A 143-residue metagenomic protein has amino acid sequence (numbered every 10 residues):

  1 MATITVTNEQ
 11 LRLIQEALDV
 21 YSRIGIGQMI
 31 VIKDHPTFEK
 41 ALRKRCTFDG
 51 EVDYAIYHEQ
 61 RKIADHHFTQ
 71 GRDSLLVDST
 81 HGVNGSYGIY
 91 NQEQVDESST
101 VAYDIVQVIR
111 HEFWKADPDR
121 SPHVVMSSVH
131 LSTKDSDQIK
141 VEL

Functional and structural regions predicted by a protein language model:
A2-L143: Positively charged, low-complexity terminal tracts and the immediately adjacent first secondary-structure elements
